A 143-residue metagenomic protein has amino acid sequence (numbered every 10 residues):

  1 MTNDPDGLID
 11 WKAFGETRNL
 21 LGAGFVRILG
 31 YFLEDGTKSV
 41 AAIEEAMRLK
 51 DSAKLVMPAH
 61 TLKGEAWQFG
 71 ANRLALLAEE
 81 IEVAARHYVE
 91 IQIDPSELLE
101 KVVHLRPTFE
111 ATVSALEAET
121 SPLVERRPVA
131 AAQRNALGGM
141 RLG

Functional and structural regions predicted by a protein language model:
M1-M57, T61-G143: Two-component system phosphorelay core
